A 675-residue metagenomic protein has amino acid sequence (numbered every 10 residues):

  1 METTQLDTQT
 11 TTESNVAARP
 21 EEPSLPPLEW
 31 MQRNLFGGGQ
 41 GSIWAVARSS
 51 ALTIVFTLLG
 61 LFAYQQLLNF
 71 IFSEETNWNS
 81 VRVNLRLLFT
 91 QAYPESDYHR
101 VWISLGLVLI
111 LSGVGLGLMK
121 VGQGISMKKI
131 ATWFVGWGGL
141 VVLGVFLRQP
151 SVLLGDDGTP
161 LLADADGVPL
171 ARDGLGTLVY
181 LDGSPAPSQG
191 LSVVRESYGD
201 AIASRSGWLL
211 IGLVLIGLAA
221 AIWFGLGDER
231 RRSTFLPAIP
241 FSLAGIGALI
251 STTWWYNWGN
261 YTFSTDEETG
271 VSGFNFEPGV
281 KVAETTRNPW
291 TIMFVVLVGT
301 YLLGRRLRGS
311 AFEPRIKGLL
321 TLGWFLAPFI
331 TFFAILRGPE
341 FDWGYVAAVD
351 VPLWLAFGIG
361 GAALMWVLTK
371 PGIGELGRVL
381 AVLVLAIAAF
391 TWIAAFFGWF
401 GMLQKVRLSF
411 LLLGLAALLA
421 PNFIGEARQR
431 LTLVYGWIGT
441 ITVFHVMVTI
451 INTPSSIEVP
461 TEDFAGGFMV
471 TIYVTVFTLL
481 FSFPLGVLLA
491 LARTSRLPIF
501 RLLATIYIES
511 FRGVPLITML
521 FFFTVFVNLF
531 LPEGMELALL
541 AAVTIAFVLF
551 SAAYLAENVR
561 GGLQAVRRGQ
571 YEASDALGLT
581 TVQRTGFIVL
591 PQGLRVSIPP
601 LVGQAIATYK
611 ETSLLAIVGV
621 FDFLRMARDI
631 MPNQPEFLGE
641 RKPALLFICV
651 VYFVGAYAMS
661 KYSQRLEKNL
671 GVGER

Functional and structural regions predicted by a protein language model:
E2-R675: Transmembrane alpha-helices and adjacent helix-loop boundaries
